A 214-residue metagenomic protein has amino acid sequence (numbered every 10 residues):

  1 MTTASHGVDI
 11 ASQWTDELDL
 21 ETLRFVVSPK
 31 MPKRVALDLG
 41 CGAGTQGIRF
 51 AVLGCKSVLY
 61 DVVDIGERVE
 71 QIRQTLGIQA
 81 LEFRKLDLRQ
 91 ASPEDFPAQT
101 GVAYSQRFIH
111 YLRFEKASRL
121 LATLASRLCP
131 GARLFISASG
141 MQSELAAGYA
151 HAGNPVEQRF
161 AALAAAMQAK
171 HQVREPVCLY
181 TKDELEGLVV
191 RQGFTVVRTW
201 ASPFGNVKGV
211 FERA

Functional and structural regions predicted by a protein language model:
M1-R34, L39-L81, K85-D95, R133-A214: Class I (Rossmann-like) S-adenosyl-L-methionine-dependent methyltransferase catalytic domain, capturing the SAM-binding
R34, T100-G101: Conserved acidic residues
Y104: A conserved beta-strand element that flanks and buttresses the S-adenosyl-L-methionine
R107-F108: Short catalytic micro-motifs in class I SAM-dependent methyltransferases
R113-F114: Helix-capping/helix-break motifs at membrane-protein junctions, especially on the cytosolic side just before or after
S118-P130: A short glycine-rich, Lys/Arg-flanked "PGG" loop and its adjoining helix->strand segment in the class I
